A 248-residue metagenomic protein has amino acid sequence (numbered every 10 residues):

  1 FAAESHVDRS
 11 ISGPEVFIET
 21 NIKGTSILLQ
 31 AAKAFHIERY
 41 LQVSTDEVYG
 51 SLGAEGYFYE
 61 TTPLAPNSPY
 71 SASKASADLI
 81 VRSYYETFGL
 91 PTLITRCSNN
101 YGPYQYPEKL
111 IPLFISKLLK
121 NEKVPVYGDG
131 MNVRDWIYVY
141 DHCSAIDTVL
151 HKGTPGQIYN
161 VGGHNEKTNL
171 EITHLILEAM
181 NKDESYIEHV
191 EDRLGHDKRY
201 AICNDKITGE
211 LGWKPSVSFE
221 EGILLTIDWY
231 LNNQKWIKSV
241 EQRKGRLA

Functional and structural regions predicted by a protein language model:
F1-N100, Y140, N169, W213 (+3 more regions): N-terminal Rossmann-like NAD(P)+-binding domain of SDR-like oxidoreductases, especially those catalyzing
S26, L52, S73, Y104 (+3 more regions): Gly/Ser/Thr-rich beta-alpha loop segments that engage phosphate groups in nucleotides
Q30-A34, R82-E86, S116, H151 (+2 more regions): Short, well-ordered alpha-helices that flank and scaffold nucleotide-derived cofactor binding pockets
L52-E55, Q105-E108, I172-T173, R199-A201: Short aromatic-enriched loop/helix-cap "lid" or pocket-rim segments at secondary-structure transitions that line
V81, F114, I207-T208: Structural element of the ATP-grasp superfamily
L118-A248: C-terminal substrate-binding subdomain of Rossmann-fold SDR/epimerase-dehydratase oxidoreductases
